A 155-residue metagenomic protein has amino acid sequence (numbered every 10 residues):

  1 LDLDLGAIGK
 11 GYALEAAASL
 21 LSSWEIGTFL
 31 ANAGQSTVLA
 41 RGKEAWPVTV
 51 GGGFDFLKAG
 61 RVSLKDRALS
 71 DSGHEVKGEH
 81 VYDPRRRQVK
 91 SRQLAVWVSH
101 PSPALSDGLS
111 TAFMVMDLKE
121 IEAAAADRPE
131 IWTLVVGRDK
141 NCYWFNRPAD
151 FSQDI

Functional and structural regions predicted by a protein language model:
L1-I155: Mature catalytic core of soluble alpha/beta enzymes
